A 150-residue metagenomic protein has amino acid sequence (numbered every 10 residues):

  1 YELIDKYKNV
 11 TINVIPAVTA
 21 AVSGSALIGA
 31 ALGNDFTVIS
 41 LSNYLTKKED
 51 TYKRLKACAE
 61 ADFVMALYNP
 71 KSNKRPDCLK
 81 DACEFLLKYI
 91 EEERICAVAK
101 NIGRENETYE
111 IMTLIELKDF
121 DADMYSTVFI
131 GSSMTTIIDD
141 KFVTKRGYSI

Functional and structural regions predicted by a protein language model:
Y1-A61: Class I SAM-dependent methyltransferase SAM-binding "motif I" and its flanking Rossmann-like core
E60-I150: A contiguous loop/helix-start segment that scaffolds small-molecule binding in enzyme catalytic cores
